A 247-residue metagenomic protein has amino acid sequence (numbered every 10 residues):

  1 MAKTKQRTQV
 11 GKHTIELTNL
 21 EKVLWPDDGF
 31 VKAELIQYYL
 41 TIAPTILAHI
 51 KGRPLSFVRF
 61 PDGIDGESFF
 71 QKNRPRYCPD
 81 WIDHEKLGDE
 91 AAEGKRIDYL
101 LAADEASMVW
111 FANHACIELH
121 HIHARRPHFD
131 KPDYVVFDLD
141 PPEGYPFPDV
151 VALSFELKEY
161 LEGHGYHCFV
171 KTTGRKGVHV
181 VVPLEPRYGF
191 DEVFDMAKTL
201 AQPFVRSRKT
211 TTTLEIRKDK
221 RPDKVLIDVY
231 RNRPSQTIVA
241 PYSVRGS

Functional and structural regions predicted by a protein language model:
A2-D130: Active-site loop/lid in soluble adenylation, ligation, and acyl-transfer enzymes
K5, K12, H114-C116, Y134-V136 (+3 more regions): Broad gene-expression machinery/nucleic-acid interaction feature
E16, S56, V136-D138, F169 (+3 more regions): Structured core elements
L20-K22, F60-D62, D140-P142, K171-K176 (+2 more regions): An acidic- and aromatic-residue-enriched active-site/binding cleft used to recognize and process polar
D28, R76-A92, P146-G163, V182-T212 (+1 more regions): Helical (often loop-to-helix) elements that flank the catalytic cores of nucleotide-handling enzymes
V58-F60, C168-G174, E215-D219: Short beta-strand
G63-G66, H179-R187, K218-P234: Short, conserved secondary-structure transition motifs
L100-T173, L184-E192: Signature for HUH/AEP ssDNA processing cores
